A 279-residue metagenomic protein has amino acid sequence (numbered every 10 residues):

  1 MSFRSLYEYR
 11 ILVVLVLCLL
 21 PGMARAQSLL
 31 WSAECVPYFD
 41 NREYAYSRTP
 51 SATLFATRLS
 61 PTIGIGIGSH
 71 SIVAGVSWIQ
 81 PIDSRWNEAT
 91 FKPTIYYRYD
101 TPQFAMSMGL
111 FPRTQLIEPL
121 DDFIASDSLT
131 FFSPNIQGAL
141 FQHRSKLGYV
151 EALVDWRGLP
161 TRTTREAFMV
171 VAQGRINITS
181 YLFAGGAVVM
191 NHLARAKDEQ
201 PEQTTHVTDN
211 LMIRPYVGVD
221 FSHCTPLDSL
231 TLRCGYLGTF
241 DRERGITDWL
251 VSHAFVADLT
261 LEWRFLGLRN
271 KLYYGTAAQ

Functional and structural regions predicted by a protein language model:
M1-W31, F141: Bacterial Sec-dependent N-terminal signal peptides
A26-Y99: Beta-barrel outer-membrane channel/assembly domains of diderm bacteria
S47-S51, T62, D83-R85, Y96 (+4 more regions): Outer-membrane beta-barrel proteins
F55, N87-A89, S133, E166 (+1 more regions): Short, glycine/acidic-rich beta->alpha junctions
A56, T94, L147-R157, T161-T163 (+1 more regions): Exposed, low-structure sequence patches enriched in small/polar residues
A105-R175, D198: Surface-exposed coil loops of outer-membrane beta-barrel proteins
